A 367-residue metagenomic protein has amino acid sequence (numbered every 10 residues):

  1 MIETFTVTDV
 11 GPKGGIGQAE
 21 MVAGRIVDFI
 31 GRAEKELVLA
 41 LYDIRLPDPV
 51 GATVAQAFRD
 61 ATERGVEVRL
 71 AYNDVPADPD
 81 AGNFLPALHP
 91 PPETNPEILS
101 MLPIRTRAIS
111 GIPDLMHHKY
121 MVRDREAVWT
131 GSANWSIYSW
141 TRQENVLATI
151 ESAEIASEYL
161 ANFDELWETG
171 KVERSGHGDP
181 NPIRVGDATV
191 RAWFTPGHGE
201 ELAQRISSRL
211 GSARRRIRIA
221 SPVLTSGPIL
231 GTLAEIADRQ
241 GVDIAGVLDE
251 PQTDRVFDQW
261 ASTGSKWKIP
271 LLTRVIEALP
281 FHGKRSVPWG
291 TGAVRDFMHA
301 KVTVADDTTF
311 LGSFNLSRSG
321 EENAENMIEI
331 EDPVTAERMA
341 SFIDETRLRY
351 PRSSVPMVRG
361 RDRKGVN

Functional and structural regions predicted by a protein language model:
M1-V27, P49-V128, A133, Y138-E168 (+6 more regions): PLD/PLD-like phosphodiesterase catalytic module centered on the HKD motif
I30-G31, R123, L210-G211: A short, aliphatic-rich alpha-helical micro-motif
L41-D48: N-terminal carbohydrate-binding/catalytic regions of secreted carbohydrate-active enzymes
R174-I183: Long, charged amphipathic helices and adjacent flexible linkers at domain junctions
G197-E200, R209: Alpha-helical scaffold elements lining the catalytic groove of polysaccharide deacetylases
